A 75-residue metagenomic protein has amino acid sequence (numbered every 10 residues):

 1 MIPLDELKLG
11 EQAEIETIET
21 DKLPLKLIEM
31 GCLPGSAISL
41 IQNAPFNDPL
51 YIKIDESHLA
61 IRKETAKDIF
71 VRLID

Functional and structural regions predicted by a protein language model:
L4, L27-G31: Short, surface-exposed secondary-structure edge patches
D5-E19: Short, basic/aromatic beta-hairpin or loop at an interaction surface
G10, A44-D75: C-terminal structural segments of small proteins and small subunits
K22-K26: Short alpha-helix capping/helix-loop boundary micro-motifs
L33-L40: Conserved beta-strand/loop element in small beta-rich adapter and peptidoglycan-binding domains
